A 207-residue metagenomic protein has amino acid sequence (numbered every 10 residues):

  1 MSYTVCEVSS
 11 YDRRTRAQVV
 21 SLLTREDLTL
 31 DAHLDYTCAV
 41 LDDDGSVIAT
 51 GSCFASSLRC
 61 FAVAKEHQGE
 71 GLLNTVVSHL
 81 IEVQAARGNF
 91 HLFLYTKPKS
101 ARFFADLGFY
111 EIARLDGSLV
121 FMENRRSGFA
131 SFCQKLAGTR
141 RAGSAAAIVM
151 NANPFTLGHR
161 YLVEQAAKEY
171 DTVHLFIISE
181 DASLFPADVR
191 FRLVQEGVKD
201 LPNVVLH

Functional and structural regions predicted by a protein language model:
M1-L30, T37, L41, S46: Short amphipathic alpha-helix that is part of the acyltransferase structural core
D27, Q84, Q195-V198: Conserved hydrophobic residues forming the short capping helix/wall of the S-adenosyl-L-methionine
D35-Y36, A55, Y170: Short, well-ordered alpha-helix to beta-strand connector turns
A39, G45-A62: Conserved beta-strand in the GNAT
H67, G71-H79, G158: Conserved acetyl-CoA pyrophosphate-binding loop and the N-cap/start of the following alpha-helix in GNAT-like
Q84-K97: Conserved GNAT acetyl-CoA-binding A-motif
T96, F104-F109, R114-H207: Nucleotidyltransferase catalytic core that binds NTPs
